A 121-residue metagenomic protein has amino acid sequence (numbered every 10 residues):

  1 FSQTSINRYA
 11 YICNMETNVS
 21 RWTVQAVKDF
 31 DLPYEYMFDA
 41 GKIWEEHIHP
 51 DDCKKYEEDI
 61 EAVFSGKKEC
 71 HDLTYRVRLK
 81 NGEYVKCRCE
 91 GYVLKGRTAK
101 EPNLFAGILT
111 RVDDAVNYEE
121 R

Functional and structural regions predicted by a protein language model:
F1-E45, R88: PAS-family sensory domain signal
T4-Y9, K54, A62-L73: PAS/PAS-like sensory domains
C13, R76-G82, K95-R97: PAS-family sensory domains
N18, G82, A99-E101: Glycine-biased flexible loop/turn sites that connect beta-strands or occur in inter-domain linkers
F38, V116-R121: Sensory-domain boundary/capping and coupling elements
I48-C53: Helix-capping/helix-break motifs at membrane-protein junctions, especially on the cytosolic side just before or after
D72-R76, N81-E90, L104-A106: PAS/PAC sensory module
C89-N117: Short loop/turn elements at sensory-signaling interfaces that couple input to output
